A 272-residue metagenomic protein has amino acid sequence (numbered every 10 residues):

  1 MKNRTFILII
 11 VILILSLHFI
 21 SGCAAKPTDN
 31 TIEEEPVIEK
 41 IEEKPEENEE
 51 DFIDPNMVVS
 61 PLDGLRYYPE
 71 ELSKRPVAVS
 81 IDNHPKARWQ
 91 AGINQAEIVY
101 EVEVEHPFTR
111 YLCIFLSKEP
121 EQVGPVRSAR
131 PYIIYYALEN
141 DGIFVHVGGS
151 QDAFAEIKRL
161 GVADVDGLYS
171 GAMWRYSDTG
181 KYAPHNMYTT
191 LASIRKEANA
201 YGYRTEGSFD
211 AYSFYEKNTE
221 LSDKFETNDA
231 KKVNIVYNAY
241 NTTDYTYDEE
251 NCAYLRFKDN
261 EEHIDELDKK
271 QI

Functional and structural regions predicted by a protein language model:
K2-N3, A78: Generic signal for short, ordered secondary-structure residues within or immediately flanking folded domains
N3-T28: Sec-dependent N-terminal signal peptides of Gram-positive bacterial secreted proteins and lipoproteins
D29-Y100, E105-I272: A surface/extracellular/periplasmic glyco- and lipid-processing/surface-interacting theme
